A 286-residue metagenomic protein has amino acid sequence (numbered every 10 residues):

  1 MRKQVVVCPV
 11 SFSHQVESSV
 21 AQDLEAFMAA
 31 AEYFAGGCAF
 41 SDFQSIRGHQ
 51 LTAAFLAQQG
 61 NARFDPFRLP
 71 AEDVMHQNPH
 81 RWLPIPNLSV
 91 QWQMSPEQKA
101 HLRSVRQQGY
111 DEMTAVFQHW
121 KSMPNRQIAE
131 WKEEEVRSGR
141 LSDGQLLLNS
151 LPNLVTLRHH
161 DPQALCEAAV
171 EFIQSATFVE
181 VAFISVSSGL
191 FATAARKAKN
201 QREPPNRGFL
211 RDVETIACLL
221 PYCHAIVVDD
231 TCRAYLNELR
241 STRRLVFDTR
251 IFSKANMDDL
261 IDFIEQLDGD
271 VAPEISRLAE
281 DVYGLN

Functional and structural regions predicted by a protein language model:
M1-A217, P221, Y235-R243, F252-N286: Active-site-proximal, substrate-binding regions of enzyme catalytic domains and RNA-binding/basic surfaces
H224: Receiver (REC) domain switch/active-site residues of two-component response regulators
D229-T231: Short secondary-structure boundary segments
D248: Short His-centered aromatic/hydrophobic patch
